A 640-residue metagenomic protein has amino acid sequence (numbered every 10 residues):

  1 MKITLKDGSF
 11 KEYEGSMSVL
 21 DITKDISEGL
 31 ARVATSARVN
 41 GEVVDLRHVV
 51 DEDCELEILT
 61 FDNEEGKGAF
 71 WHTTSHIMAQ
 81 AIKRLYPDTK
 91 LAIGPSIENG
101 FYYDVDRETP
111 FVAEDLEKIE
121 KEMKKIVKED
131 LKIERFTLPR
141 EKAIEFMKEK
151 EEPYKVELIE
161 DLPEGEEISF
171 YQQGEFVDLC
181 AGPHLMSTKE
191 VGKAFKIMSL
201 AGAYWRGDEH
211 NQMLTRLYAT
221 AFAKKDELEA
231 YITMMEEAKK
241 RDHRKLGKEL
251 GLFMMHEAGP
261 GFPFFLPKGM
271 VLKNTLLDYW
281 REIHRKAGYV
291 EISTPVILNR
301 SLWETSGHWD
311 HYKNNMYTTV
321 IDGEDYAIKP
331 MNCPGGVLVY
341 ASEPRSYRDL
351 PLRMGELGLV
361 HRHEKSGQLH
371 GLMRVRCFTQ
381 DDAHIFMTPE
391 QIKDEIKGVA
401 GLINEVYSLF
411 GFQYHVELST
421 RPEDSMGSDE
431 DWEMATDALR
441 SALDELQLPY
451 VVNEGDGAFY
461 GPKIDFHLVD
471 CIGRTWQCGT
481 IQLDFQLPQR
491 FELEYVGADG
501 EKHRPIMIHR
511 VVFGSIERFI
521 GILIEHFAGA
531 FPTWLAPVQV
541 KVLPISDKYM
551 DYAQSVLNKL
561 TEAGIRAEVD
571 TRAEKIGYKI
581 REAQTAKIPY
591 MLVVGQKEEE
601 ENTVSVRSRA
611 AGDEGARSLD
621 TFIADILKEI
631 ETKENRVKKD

Functional and structural regions predicted by a protein language model:
M1-A92, I97-D640: NTP/phosphate- and nucleic-acid-binding module
